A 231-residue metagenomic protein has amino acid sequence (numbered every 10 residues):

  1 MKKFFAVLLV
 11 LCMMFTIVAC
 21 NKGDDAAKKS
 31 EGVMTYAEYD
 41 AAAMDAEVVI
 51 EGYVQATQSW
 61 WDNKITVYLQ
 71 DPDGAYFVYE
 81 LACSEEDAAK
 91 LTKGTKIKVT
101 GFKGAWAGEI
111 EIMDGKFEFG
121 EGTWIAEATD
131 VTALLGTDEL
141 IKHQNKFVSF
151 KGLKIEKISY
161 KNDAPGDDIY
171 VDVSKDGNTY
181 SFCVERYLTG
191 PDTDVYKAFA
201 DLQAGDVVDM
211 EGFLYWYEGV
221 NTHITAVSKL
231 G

Functional and structural regions predicted by a protein language model:
M1-L9: Positively charged n-region of N-terminal signal peptides that target proteins for export
T16-A19: C-terminal motif of bacterial Sec signal peptides marking the signal peptidase cleavage site
K22-G231: OB-fold single-stranded nucleic acid-binding module
